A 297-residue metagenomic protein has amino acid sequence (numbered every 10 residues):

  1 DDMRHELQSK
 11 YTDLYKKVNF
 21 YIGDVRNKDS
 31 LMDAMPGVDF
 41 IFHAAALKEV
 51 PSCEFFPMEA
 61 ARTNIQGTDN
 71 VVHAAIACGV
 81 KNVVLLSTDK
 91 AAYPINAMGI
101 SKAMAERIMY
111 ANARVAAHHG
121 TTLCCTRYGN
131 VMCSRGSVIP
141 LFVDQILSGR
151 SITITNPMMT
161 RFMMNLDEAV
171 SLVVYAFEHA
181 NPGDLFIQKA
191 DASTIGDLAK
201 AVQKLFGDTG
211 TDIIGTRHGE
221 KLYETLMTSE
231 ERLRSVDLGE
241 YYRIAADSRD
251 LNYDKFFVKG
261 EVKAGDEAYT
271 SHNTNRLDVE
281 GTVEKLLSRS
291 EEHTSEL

Functional and structural regions predicted by a protein language model:
D1-F40: N-terminal Rossmann/SDR dinucleotide-binding element
L7, P57, G99-A103, P140-F142 (+1 more regions): Short secondary-structure boundary/capping segments
F20, A60, V83, L123-T126: Hydrophobic/aromatic anchor residues within beta-strands of the central parallel beta-sheet of Rossmann-like
R26, A91, V131-C133: Conserved sequence/active-site signature of Rossmann-fold short-chain dehydrogenase/reductase
H43, L47-P51, F55-R107, A111: Conserved Rossmann-fold NAD(P)-dependent oxidoreductase catalytic core, especially the SDR/UDP-sugar
V71, A77, R107, A111-E291 (+1 more regions): Strand-loop microenvironment adjacent to phosphate/nucleotide-handling motifs in alpha/beta enzyme folds
